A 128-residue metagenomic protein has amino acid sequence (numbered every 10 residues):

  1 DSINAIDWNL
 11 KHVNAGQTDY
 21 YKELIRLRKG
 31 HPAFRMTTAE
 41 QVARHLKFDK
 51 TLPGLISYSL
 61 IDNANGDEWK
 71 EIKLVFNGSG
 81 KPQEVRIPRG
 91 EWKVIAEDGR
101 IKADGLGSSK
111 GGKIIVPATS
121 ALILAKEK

Functional and structural regions predicted by a protein language model:
D1-E91: Loop/helix patches that line or flank the sugar-binding groove of alpha-linked glycan CAZymes
Q17, K93-A96, G112: A broadly tuned, weak detector of single residues within folded domains
F34-T37, I101-L106: Acidic Ser/Thr/Pro-rich low-complexity disordered segments that often serve as glycosylated linkers/stalks around
S59-D62, A96, A118, K126: Pocket-edge structural micro-motifs
E68, Q83-E84, D104, L124-K126: Short acidic, gly/pro-rich beta-turn/loop elements at beta-sheet edges and active-site/ligand-binding grooves
L74-F76, V94-I95, I123-A125: Conserved active-site loop/cleft motifs that coordinate metal ions or position small ligands
R89-I101: Solvent-exposed beta-hairpin/edge-strand motifs
L106-K128: C-terminal beta-strand-rich structural cap/linker in extracellular carbohydrate-active enzymes
